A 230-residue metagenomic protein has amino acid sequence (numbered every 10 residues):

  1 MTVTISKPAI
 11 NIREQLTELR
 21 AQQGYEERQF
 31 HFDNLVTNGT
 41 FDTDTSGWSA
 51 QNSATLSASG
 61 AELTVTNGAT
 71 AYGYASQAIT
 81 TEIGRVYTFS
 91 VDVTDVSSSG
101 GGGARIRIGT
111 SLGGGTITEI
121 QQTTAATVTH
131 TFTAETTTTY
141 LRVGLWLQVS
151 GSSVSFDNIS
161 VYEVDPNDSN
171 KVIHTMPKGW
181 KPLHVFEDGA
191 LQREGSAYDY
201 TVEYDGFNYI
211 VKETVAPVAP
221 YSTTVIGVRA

Functional and structural regions predicted by a protein language model:
M1-L35: N-terminal low-complexity, intrinsically disordered "leader/linker" segments enriched in small/polar and basic residues
T2, R229-A230: Glycine/proline-rich low-complexity spacer/linker segments in large multi-domain proteins
F30-R229: Polar, enzyme-active/binding microenvironments
